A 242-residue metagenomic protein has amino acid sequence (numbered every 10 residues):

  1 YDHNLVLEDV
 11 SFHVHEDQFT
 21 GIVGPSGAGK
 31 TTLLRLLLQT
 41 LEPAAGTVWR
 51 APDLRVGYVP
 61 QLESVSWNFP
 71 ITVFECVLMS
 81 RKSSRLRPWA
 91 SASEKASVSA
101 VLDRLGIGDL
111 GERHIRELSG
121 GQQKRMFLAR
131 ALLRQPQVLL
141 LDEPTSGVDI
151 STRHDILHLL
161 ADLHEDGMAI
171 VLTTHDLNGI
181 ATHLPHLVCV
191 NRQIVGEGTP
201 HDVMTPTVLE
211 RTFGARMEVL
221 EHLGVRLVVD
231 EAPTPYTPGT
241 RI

Functional and structural regions predicted by a protein language model:
V23-P25: The feature captures the beta-strand-to-loop junction immediately N-terminal to the Walker
L38: Helix-to-loop junction immediately C-terminal to a conserved catalytic motif
L78, A92-L110: Conserved ABC ATPase "signature" region
H114-L118, Q122: Conserved ABC ATPase signature
L139-D142: Catalytic Walker B motif of ABC-type/P-loop ATPase nucleotide-binding domains
T174-H175: H-loop/switch region of ABC-family ATPase nucleotide-binding domains
P206, R211-I242: ABC ATPase nucleotide-binding domains
